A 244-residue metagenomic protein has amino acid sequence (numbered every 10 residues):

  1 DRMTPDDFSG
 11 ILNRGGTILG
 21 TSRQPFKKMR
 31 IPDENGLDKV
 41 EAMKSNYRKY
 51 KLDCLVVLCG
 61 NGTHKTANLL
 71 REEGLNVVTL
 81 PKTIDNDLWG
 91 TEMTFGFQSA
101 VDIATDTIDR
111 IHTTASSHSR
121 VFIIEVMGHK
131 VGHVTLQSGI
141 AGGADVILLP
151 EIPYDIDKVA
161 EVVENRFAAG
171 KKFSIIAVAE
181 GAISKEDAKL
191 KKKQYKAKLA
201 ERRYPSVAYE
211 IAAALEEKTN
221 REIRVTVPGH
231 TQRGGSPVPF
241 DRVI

Functional and structural regions predicted by a protein language model:
D1-P5, E73-I111: Glycine/threonine-rich beta-strand-loop-alpha-helix active-site module that forms ligand/phosphate-binding
D1-R48: Glycine-rich nucleotide/cofactor/substrate-binding loop typically near the N-terminus or early in the first domain
N13-M29, K82-E92, S117-S119, K193: Gly-rich Lys/Arg/Thr-decorated short loops/hinges at beta-loop-alpha junctions or inter-strand turns that position
R23-Q24, G60-T63, L75, L80-D87 (+3 more regions): Short, ordered loop/turn segments at secondary-structure junctions
N46, V57-C59, K65-L69, N76 (+2 more regions): Accessory alpha-helical/coil subdomains and C-terminal extensions that flank or cap enzyme catalytic cores
N86-E92, Y195-L199, R233-P239: Short beta-alpha connecting loops at secondary-structure transitions that line or flank enzyme active sites
E210, A214-I244: C-terminal active-site/capping subdomain that shapes the small-molecule cofactor and substrate pocket of enzyme
